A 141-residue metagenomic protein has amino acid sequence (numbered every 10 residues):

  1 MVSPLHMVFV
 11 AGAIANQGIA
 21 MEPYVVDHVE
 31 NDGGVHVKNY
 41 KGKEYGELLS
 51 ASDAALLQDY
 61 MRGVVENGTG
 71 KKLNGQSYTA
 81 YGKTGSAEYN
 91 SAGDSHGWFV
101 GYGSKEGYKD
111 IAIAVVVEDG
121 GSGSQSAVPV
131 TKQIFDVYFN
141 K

Functional and structural regions predicted by a protein language model:
M1-E44, S52, M61-K141: Active-site beta-strand/loop architecture of penicillin-binding DD-peptidases
